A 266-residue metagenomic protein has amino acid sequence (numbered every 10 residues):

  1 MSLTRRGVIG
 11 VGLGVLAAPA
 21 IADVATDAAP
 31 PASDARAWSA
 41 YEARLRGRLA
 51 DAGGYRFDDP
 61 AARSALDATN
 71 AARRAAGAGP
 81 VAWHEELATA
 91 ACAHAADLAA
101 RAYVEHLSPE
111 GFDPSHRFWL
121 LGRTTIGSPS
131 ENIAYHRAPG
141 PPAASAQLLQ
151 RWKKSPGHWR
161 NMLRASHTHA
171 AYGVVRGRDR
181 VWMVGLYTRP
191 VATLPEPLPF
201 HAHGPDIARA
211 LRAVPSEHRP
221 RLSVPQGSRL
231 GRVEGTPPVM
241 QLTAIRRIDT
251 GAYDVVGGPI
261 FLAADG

Functional and structural regions predicted by a protein language model:
M1-V15: N-terminal secretory signal peptides and thylakoid transit peptides that target proteins across membranes
P31-W38, R44-F118, R160, R164-A171: Short, well-ordered surface patches within globular domains
P114-R189, R221-V255: A well-ordered secondary-structure block
T188-V191, A264: Short beta-strand-to-coil "C-cap" segments at the C-terminal boundary of structured domains/repeats, marking
A192-S216: Surface beta-strand/loop "capping" patches
G251-G266: Short beta-strand elements
